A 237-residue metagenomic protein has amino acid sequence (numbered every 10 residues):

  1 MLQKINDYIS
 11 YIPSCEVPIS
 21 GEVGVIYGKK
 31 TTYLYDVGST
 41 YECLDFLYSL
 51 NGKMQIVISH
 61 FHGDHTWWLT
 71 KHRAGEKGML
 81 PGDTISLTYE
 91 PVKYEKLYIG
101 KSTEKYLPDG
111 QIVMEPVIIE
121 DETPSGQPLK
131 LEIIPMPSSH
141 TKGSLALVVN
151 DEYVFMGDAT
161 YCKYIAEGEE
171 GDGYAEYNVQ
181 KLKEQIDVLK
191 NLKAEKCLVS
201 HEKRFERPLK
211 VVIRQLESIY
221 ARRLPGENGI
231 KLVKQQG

Functional and structural regions predicted by a protein language model:
M1-Y48, L145-K163: Conserved beta-strand hairpin/beta-sheet module of binuclear metal-dependent hydrolase folds, prominently
K4, I12, V25, E120-V149: Core dinuclear metal-dependent hydrolase active-site scaffold
T32, T40, K130-L209: Metallo-beta-lactamase
Y35-V37, I58-H60, S200: Short His-Asn-centered micro-motif
C43-D121, R222: Active-site HxH/HxHxD metal-binding segment of metal-dependent hydrolases
S49-G52, G126-L129, L192: Glycine-rich phosphate-binding loop signature in dinucleotide/nucleotide-binding domains
K71, G75, K183-G237: Divalent-metal (often Zn2+) His-rich catalytic cores of metallo-beta-lactamase-fold enzymes
Y94-Y98, G173, Q215-E217: Short, hinge-like loop/turn segments at secondary-structure boundaries
